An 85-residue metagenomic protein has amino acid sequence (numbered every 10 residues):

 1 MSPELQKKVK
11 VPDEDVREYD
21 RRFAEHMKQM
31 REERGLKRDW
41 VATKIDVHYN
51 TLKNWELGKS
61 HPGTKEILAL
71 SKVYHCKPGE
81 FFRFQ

Functional and structural regions predicted by a protein language model:
L5-E33: A short, Lys/Arg-rich alpha-helix, primarily the initiator
E25-K44, A69: Short basic helix-loop element that most often maps to the first helix and adjoining turn of HTH DNA-binding modules
M27, V41-A42, L52-W55, F81: Conserved hydrophobic/aromatic packing and binding residues within compact polymer-binding modules
D46-P62: Recognition helix of helix-turn-helix/homeodomain-like DNA-binding domains that insert into the DNA major groove
K65-E80: DNA major-groove recognition helix of helix-turn-helix/homeodomain DNA-binding modules
F84: Conserved short acidic donor-positioning loop in nucleotide-sugar-dependent glycosyltransferases
